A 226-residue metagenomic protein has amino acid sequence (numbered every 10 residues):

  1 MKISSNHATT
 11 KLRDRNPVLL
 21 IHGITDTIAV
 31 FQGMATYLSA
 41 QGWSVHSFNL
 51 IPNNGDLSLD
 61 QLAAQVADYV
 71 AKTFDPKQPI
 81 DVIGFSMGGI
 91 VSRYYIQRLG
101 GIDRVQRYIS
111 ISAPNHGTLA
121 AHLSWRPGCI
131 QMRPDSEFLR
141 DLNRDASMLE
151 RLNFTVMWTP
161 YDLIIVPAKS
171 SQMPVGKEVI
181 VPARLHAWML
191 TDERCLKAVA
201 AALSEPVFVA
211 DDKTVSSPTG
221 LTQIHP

Functional and structural regions predicted by a protein language model:
M1-F48, Q61-A64, D68-P76, D103 (+2 more regions): Flexible, membrane-associating and regulatory peripheral segments of lipid-active enzymes
V18-H22, A29, Y37-L50, D56-N153 (+1 more regions): Serine-dependent carboxylesterase/thioesterase catalytic core of lipase-like alpha/beta-hydrolase/SGNH enzymes
T25, P52, I165: Short, glycine/acidic-enriched loop or turn micro-motifs at the edges of active sites
L50-G55, A183-A187: Histidine-bearing beta->alpha loop at or near hydrolase active sites
Q97-P226: Helical cap/lid subdomain of alpha/beta-hydrolase-fold lipid enzymes that gates access to the catalytic pocket
